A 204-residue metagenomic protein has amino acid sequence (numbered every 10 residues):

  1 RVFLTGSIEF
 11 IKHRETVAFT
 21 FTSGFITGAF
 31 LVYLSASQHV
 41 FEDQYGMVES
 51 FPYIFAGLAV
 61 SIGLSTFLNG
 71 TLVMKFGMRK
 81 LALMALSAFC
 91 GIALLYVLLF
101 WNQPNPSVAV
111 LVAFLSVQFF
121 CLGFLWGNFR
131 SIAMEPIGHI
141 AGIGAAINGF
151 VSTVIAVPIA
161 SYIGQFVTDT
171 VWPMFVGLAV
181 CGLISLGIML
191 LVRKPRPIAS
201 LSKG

Functional and structural regions predicted by a protein language model:
R1-T20: Juxtamembrane intracellular "pre-TM" segments in multi-pass secondary transporters
R14-L58, I62: Extracytoplasmic gate region of multi-pass secondary transporters
G24, A56, V60, S116 (+1 more regions): Transmembrane alpha-helical cores of Major Facilitator Superfamily
A59-F67, V157: Residue-level signature of mid-helix packing/kink "hotspots" within the transmembrane helices of 12-pass Major
S65-K80: Helix-to-loop junctions at the C-terminal end of transmembrane segments in multipass secondary transporters
K80-F129: C-terminal transmembrane helical hairpin of 12-TM major facilitator-type secondary transporters
F129-W172, G177-L178: A late C-terminal transmembrane helix in Major Facilitator Superfamily
V180-G204: Multi-pass alpha-helical transporter architecture, strongest for 12-TM Major Facilitator/SLC carriers used
